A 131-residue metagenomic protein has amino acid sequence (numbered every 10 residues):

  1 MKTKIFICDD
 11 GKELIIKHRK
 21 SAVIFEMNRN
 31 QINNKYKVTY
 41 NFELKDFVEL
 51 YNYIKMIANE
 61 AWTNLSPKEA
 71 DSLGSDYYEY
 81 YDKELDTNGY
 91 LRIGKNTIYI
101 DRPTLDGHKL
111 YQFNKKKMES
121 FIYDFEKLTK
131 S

Functional and structural regions predicted by a protein language model:
M1-S131: Positively charged, low-complexity terminal tracts and the immediately adjacent first secondary-structure elements
